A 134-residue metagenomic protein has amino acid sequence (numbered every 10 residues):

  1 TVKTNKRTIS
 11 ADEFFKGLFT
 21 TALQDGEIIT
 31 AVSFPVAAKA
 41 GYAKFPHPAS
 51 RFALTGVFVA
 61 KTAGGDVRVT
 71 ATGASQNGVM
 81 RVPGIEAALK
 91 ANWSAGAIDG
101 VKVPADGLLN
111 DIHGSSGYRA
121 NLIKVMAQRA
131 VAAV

Functional and structural regions predicted by a protein language model:
T1-V134: C-terminal structural segment of proteins
